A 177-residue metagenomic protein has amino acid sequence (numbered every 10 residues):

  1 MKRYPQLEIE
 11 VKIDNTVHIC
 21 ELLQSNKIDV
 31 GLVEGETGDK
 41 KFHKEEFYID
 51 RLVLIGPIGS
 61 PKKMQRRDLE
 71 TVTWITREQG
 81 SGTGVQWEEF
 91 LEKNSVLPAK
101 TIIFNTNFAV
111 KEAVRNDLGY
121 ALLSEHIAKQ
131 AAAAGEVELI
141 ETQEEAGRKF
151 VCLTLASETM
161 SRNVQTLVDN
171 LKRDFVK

Functional and structural regions predicted by a protein language model:
M1-K40: Central regulatory/effector-binding core of bacterial HTH transcription factors
R3-V11, E92-I102: A local structural motif
L23-Q24, L69, E112-L118, C152: Hydrophobic residues within well-ordered alpha-helices
G35-K41, F108-V137: A ligand-binding cleft/hinge motif common to bilobed small-molecule-binding domains
D39-Q79, R162: Flexible hinge/capping segments at coil-to-helix
H43-V53, A134-G147: Short beta-strand->loop
T73-N94, M160-V164, V168, K177: Secondary-structure junction motif
I140-K177: A late-sequence structural motif
